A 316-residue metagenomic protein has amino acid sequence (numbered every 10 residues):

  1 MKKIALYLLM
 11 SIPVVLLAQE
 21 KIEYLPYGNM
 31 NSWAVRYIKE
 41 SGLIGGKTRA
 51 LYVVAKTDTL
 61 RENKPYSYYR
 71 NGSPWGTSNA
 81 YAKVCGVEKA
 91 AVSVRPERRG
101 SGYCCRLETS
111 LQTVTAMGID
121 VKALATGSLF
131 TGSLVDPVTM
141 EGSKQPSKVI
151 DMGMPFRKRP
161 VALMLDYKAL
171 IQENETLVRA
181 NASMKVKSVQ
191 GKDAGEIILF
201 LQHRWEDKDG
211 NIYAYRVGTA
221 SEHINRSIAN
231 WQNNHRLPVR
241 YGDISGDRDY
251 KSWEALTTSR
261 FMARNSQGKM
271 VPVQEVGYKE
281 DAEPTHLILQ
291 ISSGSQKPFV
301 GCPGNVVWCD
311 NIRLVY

Functional and structural regions predicted by a protein language model:
M1-Y24: Bacterial Sec-dependent N-terminal signal peptides
E20-P160, M164, Q190-D243, Y250-V315: Aromatic (Trp/Tyr/Phe) and Gly/Pro-enriched flexible surface segments
A169-T176, K187-K192, K297-P298: Extended, low-complexity, turn-rich repeat/linker tracts enriched in Gly/Pro/Ser/Thr and Asp/Glu that occur
E175-A180, G210-I212: A short secondary-structure junction signal
N181-K187: Interfacial segments of alpha-helical transmembrane regions
